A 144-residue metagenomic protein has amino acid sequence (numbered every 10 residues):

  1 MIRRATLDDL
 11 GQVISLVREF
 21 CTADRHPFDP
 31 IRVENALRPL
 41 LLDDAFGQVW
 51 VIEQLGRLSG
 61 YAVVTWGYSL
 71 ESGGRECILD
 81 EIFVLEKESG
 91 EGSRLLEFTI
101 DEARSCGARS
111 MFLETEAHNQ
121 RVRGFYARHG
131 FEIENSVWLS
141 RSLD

Functional and structural regions predicted by a protein language model:
R4-G11, S15-G74, L96-E97, E102 (+3 more regions): Acetyl-CoA-dependent GNAT
A5, I82-V84, T115: Hydrophobic adenine-recognition pocket in adenosine-nucleotide-binding enzymes
G67, L85-K87, E116: Residue-level recognition of the GNAT/N-acetyltransferase active site
G74-E86: Conserved acetyl-CoA binding element of GNAT-fold acetyltransferases
V84, S89-D101, R128: Conserved acetyl-CoA-binding loop-helix of GNAT-fold acetyltransferases
R104-T115: Conserved GNAT acetyl-CoA-binding A-motif
L113-R128: Low-complexity, intrinsically disordered Gly/Pro/Thr-rich segments
Y126-S136: Conserved acetyl-CoA-binding loop of GNAT-fold acetyltransferases
